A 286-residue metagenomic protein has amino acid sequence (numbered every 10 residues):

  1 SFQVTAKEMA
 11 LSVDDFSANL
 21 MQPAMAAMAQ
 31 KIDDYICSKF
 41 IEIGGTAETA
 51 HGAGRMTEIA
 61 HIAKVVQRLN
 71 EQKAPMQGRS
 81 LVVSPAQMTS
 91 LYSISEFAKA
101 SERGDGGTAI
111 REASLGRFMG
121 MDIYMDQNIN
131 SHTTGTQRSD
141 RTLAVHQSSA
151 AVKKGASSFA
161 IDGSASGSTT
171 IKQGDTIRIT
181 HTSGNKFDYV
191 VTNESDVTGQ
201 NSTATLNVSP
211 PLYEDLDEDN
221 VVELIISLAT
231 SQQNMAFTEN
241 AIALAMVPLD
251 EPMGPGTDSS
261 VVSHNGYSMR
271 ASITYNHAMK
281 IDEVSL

Functional and structural regions predicted by a protein language model:
S1-H61, N70-A86, S114-I123, A278-L286: Long, contiguous amphipathic alpha-helices that act as assembly "spine/axial" helices in icosahedral shell and virion
V13-D15, D162-A165, A271-M279: Exposed beta-sheet edge/beta-hairpin loop segments within beta-rich domains
K31, L69-Q77, A98, L249-G256: Short secondary-structure junctions and interdomain/linker hinges
H61-A63, S157, S263-Y267: Short linear interaction motifs
R68-N70, S166, G174-R178, R270-I273: Generic recognition of flexible, low-complexity loop/linker segments
S90, E96-D217: Autoprocessing Asn-cyclization modules and mimics
E102-S139, S227-L286: Protruding loop/beta-arch "assembly-hinge" segments enriched in small, turn-prone residues
E218-T230: Surface-exposed interaction regions enriched in Ser/Thr/Asp/Glu that occur as long low-complexity tracts or repetitive
